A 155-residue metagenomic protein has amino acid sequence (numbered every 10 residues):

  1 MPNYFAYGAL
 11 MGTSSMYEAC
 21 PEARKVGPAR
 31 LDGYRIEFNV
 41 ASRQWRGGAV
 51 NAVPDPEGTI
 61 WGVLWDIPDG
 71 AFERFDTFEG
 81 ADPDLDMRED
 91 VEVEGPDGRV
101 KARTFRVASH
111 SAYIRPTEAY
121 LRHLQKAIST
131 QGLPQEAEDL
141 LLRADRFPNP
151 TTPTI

Functional and structural regions predicted by a protein language model:
M1-I155: Glycine-aromatic micro-motifs
